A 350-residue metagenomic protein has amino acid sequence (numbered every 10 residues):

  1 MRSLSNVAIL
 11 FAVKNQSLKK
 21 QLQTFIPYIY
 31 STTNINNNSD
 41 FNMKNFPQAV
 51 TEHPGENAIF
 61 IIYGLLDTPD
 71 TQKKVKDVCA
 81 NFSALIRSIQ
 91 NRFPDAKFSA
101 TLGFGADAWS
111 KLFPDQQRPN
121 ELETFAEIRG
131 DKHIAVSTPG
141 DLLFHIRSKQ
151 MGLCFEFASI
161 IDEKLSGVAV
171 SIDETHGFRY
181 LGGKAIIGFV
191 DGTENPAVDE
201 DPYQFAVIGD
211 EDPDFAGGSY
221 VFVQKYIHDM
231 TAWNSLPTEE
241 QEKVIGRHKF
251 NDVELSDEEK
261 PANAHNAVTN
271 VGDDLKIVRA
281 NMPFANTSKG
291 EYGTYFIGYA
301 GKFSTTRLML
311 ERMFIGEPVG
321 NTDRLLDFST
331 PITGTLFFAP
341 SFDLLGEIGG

Functional and structural regions predicted by a protein language model:
M1-V13, L18-S31: N-terminal mitochondrial targeting presequence
S31, F41-G350: Long, histidine/aromatic-enriched segments associated with O2/redox biology
